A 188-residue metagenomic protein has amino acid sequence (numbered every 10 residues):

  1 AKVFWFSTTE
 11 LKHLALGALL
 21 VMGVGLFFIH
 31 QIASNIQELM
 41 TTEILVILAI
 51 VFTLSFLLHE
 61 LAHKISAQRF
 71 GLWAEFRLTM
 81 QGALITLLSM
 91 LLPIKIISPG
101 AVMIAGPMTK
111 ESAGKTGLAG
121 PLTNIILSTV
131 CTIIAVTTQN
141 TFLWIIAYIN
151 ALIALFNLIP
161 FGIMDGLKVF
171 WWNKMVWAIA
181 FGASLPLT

Functional and structural regions predicted by a protein language model:
A1-T188: Hydrophobic transmembrane alpha-helices and their immediate loop junctions in multi-pass integral membrane proteins
